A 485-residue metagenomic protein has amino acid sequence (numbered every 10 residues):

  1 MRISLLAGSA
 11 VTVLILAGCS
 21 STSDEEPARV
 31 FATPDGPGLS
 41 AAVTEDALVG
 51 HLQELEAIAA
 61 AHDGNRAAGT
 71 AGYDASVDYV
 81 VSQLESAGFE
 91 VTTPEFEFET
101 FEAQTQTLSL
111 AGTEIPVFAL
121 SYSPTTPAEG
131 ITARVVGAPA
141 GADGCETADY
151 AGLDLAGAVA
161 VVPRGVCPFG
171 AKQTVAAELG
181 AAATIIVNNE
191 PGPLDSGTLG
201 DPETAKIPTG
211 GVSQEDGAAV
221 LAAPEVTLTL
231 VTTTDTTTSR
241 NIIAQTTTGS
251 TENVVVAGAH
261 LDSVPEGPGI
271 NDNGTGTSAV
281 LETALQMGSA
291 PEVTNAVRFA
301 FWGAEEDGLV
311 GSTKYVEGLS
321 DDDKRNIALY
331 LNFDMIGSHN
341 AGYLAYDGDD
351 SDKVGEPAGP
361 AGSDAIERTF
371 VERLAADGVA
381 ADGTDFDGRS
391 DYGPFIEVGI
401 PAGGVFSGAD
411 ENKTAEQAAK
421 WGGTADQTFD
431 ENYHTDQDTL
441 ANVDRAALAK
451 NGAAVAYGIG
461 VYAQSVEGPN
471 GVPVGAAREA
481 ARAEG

Functional and structural regions predicted by a protein language model:
I15-G18: C-terminal motif of bacterial Sec signal peptides marking the signal peptidase cleavage site
S20-T22: Bacterial signal peptide processing site
E25, P34, A41, E45 (+2 more regions): Noncatalytic luminal/extracellular "stalk/propeptide" segments of secretory-pathway proteins
V43, P265, E292, W302-K413: Metal-dependent peptidase/peptidase-like ectodomains
E45-D63, T70-A71, V81-A87, V159 (+3 more regions): Catalytic-core environment of secreted peptidases
T70, P116-V212, P268, A381: Extracellular/luminal Protease-associated
S121-C145, D201-I270, E282-L285, S289 (+1 more regions): Soluble metallo-hydrolase cores and metallopeptidase-like ectodomains found primarily in the secretory/periplasmic
N412-A481: His/Asp/Glu-rich mid-to-C-terminal helical/loop segments that flank catalytic regions of hydrolases
